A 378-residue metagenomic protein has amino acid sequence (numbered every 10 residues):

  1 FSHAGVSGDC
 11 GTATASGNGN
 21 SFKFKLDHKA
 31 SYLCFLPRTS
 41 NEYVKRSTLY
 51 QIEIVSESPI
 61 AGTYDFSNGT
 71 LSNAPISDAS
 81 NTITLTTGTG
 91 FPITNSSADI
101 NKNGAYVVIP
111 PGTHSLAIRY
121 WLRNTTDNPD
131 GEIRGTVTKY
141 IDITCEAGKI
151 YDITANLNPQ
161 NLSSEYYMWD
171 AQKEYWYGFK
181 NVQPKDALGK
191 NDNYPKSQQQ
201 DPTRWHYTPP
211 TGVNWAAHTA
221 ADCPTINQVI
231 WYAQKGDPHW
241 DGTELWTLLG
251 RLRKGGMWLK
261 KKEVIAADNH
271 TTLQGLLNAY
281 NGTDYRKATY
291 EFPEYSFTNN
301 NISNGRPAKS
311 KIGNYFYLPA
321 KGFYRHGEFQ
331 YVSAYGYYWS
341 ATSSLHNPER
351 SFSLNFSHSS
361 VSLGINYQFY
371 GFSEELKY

Functional and structural regions predicted by a protein language model:
F1, T48-A147, Q200-P210, W215-A221 (+2 more regions): Tryptophan-paired
F1-R46, W121-L122, T136-P159: Short, low-hydrophobicity acidic/polar segments
N18, F22-D27, D99-I100, A105-P111 (+2 more regions): Exposed beta-sheet edge/beta-hairpin loop segments within beta-rich domains
S21, A30-C34, L49, G104 (+6 more regions): Extracellular structured ligand-interaction cores
S40-Y43, P59, T125, S343-N347: Acidic glycine-/aspartate-rich tracts in secreted/extracellular proteins
G104-Y106, S115-I150, T154, L345-Y378: Long, compositionally biased interface segments
K149-A155, P159-A220: GGW-centered surface loops in extracellular recognition modules
W246, K254-Y378: C-terminal, surface-exposed recognition/capping segments
